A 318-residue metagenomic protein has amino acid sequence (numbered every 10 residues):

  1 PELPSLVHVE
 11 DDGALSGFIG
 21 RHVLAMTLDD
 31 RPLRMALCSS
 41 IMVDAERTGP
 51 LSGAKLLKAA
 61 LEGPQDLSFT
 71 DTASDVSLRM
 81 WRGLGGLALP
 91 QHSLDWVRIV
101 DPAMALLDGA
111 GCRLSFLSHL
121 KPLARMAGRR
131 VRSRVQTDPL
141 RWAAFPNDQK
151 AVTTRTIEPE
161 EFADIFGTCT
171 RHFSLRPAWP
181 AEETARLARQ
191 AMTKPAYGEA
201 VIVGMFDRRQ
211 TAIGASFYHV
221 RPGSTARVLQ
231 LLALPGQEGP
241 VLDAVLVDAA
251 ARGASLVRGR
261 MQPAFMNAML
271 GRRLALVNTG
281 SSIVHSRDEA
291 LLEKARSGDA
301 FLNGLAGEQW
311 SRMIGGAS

Functional and structural regions predicted by a protein language model:
P1-I41, A151-L234: A conserved beta-strand-loop-helix scaffold within acyl/acetyltransferase catalytic domains
P1-P90: Active-site-proximal cofactor/substrate-binding loop regions of enzyme domains
E10-G13, E46-R47, D101-M104, R208 (+1 more regions): Short loop segments at secondary-structure junctions
V23, D66-Q136, R141, Q190-M192 (+3 more regions): Active-site/acyl-donor-binding loops of N-acyltransferases
G49-P50, P177, E238: A conditional alpha-helix N-cap/helix-loop micro-motif detector
K55-K58, K121, K150, K194 (+1 more regions): Context-gated lysine
R129-E160: Conserved N-terminal entry element of GNAT/NAT acetyltransferase domains
